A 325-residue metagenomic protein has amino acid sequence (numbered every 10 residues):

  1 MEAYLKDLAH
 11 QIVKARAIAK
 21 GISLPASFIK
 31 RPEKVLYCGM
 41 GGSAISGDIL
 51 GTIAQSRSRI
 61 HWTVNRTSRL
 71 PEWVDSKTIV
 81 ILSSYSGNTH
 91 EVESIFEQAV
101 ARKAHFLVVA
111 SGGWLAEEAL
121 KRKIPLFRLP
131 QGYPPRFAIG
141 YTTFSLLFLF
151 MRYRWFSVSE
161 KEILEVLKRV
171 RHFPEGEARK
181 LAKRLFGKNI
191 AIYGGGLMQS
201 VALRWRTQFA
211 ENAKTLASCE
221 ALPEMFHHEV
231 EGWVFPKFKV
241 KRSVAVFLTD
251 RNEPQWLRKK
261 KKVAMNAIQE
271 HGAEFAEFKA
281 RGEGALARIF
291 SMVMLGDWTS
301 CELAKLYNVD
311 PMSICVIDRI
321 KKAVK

Functional and structural regions predicted by a protein language model:
E2-I29, P71-V74, A276, A280-F290: Conserved, well-structured ligand/cofactor-binding cores
E2-Y4, K14-K34, M151-S243, V324-K325: Active-site phosphate/pyrophosphate-binding segments
A26-F173, K183, D250-Q255, K259-A276: Glycine-rich phosphate-binding loops that contact phosphosugars or nucleotide phosphates
V64-S68, T215-F226, E274-E283: A generic structural motif
I79-V80, G140-L147, V230-P236, F290-L295: Short, surface-exposed amphipathic charged segments that create phosphate/polyanion-binding patches used for binding
V234-P236, V240-C315: C-terminal active-site/capping subdomain that shapes the small-molecule cofactor and substrate pocket of enzyme
I314-K325: A short, charged, Gly/Pro-tolerant segment at domain boundaries
